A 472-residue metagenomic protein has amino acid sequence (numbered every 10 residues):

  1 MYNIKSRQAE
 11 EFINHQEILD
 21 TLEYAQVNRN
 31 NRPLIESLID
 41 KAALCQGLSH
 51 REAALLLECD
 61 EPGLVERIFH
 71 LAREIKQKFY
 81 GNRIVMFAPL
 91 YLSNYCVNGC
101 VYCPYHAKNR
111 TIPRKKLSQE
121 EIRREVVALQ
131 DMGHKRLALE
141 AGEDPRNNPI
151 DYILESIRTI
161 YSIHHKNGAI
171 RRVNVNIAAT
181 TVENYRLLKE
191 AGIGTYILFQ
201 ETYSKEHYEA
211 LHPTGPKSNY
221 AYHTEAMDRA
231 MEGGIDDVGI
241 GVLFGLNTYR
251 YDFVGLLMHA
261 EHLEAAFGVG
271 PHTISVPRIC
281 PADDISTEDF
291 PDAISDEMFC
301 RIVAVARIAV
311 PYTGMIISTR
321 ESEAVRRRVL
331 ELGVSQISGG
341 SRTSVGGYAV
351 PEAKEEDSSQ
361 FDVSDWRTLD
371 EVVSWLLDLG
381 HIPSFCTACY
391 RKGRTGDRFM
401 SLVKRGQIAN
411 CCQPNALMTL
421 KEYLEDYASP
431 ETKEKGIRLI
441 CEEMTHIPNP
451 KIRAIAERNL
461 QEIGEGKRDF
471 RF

Functional and structural regions predicted by a protein language model:
M1-K41, A324-L332, S341-F472: Radical SAM enzyme core and accessory elements
E36, D40, L44-I84: An N-cap/entry alpha-helix motif that binds or orients negatively charged groups
Y80-E121: Canonical Radical SAM [4Fe-4S] cluster-binding loop centered on the CxxxCxxC motif and its immediate flanking residues
A88, V126, L154-Y161, Y185 (+5 more regions): Generic structural signal for well-ordered alpha-helices, preferentially at hydrophobic/aromatic core positions
A107-R124, A128-M231, D236-L246, G268-S275 (+2 more regions): Core AdoMet radical
A141, T195, Q200, A221-I285 (+4 more regions): Conserved C-terminal portion of the radical SAM core fold that forms the substrate/S-adenosylmethionine-binding
I150-Y161, K189-T195, Y249-F267, D296 (+2 more regions): Short, electropositive alpha-helical surface patch
L211-K217, E288-D292, S358: Short glycine-enriched, charge-decorated loop/helix-capping segments at active-site entrances that position
